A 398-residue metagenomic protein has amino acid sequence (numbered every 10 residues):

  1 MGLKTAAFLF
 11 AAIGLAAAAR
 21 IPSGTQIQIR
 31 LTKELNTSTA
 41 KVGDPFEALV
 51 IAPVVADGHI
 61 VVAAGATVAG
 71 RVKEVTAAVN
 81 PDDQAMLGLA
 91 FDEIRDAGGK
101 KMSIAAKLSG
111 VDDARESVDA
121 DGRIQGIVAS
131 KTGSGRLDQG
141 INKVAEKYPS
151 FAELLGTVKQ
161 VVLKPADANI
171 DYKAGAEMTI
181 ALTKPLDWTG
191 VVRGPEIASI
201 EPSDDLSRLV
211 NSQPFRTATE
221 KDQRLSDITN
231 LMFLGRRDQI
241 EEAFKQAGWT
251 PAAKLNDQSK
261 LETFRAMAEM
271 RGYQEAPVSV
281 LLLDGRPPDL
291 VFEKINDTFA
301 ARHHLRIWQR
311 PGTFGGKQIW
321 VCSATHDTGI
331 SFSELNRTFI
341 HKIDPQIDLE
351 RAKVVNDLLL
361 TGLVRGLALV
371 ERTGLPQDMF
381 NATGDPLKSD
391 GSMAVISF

Functional and structural regions predicted by a protein language model:
M1-F8: Bacterial N-terminal signal peptides that target proteins for export
A11, A16-A19: Boundary at the C-terminal end of the N-terminal hydrophobic targeting segment
A19-G194, A253, E262: Contiguous beta-sheet cores, especially beta-hairpins with glycine/small-residue-rich turns and Gly-(small hydrophobic)
G58, A168, L225-F233, N336-P345: Second-shell loop/turn segments in exported
P195-D222: Compositionally biased P/S/T/G-rich terminal and signal peptide-adjacent segments that lie outside catalytic cores
Q213-A243: Terminal, regulation- and interaction-focused segments at domain boundaries
L255-F398: A cross-kingdom signal targeting lumenal/periplasmic-facing segments of multi-pass membrane and secretory-pathway
